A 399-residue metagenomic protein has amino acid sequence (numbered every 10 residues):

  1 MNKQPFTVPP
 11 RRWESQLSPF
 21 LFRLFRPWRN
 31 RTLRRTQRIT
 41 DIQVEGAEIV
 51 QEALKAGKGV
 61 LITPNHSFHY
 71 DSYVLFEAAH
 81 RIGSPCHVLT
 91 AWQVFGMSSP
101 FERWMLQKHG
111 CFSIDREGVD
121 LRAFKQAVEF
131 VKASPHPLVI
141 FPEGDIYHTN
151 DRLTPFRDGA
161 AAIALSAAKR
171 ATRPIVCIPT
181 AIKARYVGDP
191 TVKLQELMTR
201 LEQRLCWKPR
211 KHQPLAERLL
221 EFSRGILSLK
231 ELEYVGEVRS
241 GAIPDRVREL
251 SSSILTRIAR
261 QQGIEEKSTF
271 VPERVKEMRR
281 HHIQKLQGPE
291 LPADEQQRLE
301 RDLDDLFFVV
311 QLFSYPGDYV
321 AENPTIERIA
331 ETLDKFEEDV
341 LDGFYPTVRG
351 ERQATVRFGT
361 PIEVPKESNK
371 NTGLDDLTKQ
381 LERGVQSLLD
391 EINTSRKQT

Functional and structural regions predicted by a protein language model:
M1-Y70, A78-S84, W92-V94, L121-R122 (+4 more regions): Membrane-interfacial terminal anchoring regions of lipid-handling membrane enzymes
R35-T36, K108-D115: Short, basic, glycine/proline-bearing loop/turn elements
V44-G46, F112-E117: Short acidic-hydrophobic, aromatic-tinged amphipathic segments that line or gate anion-handling sites
T90-G96, R103: Membrane helical hairpin/interfacial module
M105-L106, G110, F130: Domain-scale detector for complete catalytic domains at protein termini or as standalone homologs
L138-D145: ATP-grasp fold ATP-binding core
